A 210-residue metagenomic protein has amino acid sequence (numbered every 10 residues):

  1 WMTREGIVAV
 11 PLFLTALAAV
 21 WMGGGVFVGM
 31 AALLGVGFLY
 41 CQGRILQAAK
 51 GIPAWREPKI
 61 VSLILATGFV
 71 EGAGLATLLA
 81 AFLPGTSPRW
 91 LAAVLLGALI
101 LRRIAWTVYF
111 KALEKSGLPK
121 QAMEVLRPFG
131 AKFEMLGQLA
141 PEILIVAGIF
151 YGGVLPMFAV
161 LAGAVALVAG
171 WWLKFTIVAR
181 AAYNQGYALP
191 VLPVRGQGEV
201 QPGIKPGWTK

Functional and structural regions predicted by a protein language model:
W1, M123-R127, I177-K210: Extramembrane terminal tails and long inter-domain/linker segments of multi-pass membrane proteins
T3, I7, P11-W172: Long, contiguous internal "core" modules enriched in hydrophobic/ aromatic residues
